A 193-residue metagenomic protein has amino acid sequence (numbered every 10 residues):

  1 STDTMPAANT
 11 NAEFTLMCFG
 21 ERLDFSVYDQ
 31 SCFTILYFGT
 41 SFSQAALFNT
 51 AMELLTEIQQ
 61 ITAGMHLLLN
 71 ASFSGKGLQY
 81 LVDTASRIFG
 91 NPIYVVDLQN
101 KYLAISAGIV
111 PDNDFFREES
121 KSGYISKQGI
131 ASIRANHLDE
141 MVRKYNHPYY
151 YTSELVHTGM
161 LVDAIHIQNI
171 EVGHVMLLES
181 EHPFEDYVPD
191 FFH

Functional and structural regions predicted by a protein language model:
S1-H193: Alpha-helical/coil-rich non-catalytic "connector" segments in signaling and regulatory proteins
